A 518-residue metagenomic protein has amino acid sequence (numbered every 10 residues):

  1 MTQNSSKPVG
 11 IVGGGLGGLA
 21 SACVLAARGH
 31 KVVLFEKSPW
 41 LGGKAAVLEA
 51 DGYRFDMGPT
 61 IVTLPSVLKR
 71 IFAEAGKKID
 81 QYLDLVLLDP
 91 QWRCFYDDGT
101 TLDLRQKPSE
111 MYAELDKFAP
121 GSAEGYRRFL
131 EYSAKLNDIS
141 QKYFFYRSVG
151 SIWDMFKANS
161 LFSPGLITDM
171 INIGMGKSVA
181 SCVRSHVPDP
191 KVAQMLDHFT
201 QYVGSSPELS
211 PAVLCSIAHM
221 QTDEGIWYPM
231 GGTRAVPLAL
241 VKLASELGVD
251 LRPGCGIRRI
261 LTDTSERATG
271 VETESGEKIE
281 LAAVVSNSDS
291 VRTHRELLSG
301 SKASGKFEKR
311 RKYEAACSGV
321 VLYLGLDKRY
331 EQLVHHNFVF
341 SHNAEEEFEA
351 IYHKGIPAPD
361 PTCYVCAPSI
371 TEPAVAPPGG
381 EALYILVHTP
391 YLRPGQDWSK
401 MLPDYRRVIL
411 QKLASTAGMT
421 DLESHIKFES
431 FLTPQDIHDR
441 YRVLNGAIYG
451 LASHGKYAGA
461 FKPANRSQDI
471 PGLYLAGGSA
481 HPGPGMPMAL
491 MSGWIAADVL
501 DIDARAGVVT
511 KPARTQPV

Functional and structural regions predicted by a protein language model:
Q3-Y143: N-terminal glycine-rich phosphate/pyrophosphate-binding loop and immediately adjacent elements
P59, G478-L500: A conserved FAD-binding loop/helix module that cradles the flavin
D97-L209: Rossmann-like flavin
D189-V203, D360-C366, M419-P482: A glycine-rich dinucleotide-binding beta-alpha-beta segment and adjacent secondary-structure elements that constitute
S216-A268: Helical element adjacent to the flavin cofactor pocket in flavoenzyme catalytic cores
V249, R258-P377, P517: Mid-domain catalytic core of redox enzymes that form a hydrophobic substrate pocket/lid adjacent to a catalytic redox
T262, D501-V518: Active-site-proximal substrate-binding core of FAD-dependent oxidoreductases
D327-I437: C-terminal segments that line or cap access tunnels to active or ligand-binding sites in enzymes and enzyme-associated
